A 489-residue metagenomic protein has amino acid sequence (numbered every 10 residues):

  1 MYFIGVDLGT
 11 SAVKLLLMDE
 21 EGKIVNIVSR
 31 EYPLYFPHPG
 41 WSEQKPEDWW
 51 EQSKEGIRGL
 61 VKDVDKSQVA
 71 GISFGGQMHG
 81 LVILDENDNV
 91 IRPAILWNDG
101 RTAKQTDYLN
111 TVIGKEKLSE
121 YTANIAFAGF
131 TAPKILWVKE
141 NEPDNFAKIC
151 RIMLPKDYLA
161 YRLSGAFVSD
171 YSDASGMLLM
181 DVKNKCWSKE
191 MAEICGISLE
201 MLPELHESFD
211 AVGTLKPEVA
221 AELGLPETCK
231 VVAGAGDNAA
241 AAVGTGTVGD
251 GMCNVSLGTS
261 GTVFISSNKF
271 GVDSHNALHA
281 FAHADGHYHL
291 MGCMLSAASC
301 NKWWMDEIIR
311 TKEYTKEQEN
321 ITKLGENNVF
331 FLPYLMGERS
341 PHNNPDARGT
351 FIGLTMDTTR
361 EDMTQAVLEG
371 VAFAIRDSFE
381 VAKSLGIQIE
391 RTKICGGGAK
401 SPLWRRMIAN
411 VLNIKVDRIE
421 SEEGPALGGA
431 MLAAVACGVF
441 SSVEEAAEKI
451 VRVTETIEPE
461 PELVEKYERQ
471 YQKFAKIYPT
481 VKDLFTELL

Functional and structural regions predicted by a protein language model:
M1-R92, E120, K148, A220-A221 (+4 more regions): N-terminal glycine/serine-rich phosphate-binding loop of ATP-dependent small-molecule kinases, especially carbohydrate
I4-G5, A103, N110-I125, P133-V168 (+3 more regions): Active-site core segments that coordinate phosphate-bearing ligands/cofactors across diverse enzyme families
L15, L81-L84, P93, I265-S266 (+2 more regions): Short glycine-/acidic-enriched loop or helix-start segments at secondary-structure transitions that form or flank
G22, K45, I72, D99 (+3 more regions): Residue-level signal for inorganic ion chemistry
R58-W97, I125-T131, A160-D181, E204-E207 (+1 more regions): Short beta-strand-loop/turn "lid" adjacent to the catalytic site in phosphate-handling enzymes
D63-K66, G75, F146, L199 (+2 more regions): Alpha-helix termination/capping residues and helix-transition junctions
I194-G196, L202: Conserved acidic, metal-coordinating active-site core of Asp-based, Mg2+-dependent phosphoryl-transfer enzymes
